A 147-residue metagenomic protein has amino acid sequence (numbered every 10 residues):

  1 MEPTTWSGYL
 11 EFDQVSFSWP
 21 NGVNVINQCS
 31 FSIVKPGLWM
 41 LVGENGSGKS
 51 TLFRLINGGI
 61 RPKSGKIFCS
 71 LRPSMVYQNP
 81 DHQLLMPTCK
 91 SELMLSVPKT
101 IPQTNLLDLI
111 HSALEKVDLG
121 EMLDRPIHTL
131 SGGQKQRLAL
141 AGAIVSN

Functional and structural regions predicted by a protein language model:
E2-Q28, V34, D124: A short, flexible loop at the N-terminus of ABC-type nucleotide-binding domains that lies
V42-E44: The feature captures the beta-strand-to-loop junction immediately N-terminal to the Walker
N57: Helix-to-loop junction immediately C-terminal to a conserved catalytic motif
N79, T88, D108, D124-P126: Interfacial catalytic loop of ABC nucleotide-binding domains
T104-M122: Conserved ABC ATPase "signature" region
P126-L130, Q134: Conserved ABC ATPase signature
L140: Hydrophobic anchor residue at the start of the ABC signature
